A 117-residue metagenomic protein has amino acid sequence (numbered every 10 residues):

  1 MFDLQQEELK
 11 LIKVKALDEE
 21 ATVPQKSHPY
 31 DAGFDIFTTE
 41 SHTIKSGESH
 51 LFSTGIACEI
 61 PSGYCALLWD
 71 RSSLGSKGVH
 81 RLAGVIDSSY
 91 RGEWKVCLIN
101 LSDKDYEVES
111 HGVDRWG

Functional and structural regions predicted by a protein language model:
M1-G117: DUTPase catalytic domain/fold
